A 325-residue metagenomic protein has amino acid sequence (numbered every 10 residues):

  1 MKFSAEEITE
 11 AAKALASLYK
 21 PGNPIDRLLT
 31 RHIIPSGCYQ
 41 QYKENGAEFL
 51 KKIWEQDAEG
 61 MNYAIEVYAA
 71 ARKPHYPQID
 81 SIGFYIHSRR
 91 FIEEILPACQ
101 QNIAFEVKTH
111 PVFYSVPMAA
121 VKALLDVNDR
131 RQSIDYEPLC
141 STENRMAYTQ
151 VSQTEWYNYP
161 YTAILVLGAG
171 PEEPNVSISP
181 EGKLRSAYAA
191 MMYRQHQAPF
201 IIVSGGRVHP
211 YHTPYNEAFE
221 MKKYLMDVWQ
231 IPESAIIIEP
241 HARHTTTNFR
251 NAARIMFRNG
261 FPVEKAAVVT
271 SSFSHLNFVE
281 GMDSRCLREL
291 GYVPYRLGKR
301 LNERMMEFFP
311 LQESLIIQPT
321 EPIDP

Functional and structural regions predicted by a protein language model:
M1-P325: A structural signal for short, hydrophobic/glycine-enriched beta-strand patches
